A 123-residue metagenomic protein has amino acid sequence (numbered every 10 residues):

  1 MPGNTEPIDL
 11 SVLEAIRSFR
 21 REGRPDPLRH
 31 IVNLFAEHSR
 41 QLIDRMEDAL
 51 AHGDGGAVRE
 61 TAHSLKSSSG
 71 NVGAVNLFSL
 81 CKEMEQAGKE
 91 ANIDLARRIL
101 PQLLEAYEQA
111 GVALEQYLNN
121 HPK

Functional and structural regions predicted by a protein language model:
M1-K123: Two-component system phosphorelay core
